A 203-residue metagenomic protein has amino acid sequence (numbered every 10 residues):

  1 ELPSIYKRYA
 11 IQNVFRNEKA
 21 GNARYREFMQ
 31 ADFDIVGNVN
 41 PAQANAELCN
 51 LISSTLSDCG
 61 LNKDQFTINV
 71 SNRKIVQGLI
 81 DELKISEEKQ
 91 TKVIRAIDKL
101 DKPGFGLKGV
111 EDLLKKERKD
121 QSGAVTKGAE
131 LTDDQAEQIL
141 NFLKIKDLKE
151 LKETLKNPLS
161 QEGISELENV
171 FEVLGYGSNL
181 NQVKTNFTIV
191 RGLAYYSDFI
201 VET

Functional and structural regions predicted by a protein language model:
E1-N62, E111-T203: Positively charged, Gly/Ser-enriched RNA/tRNA-binding surfaces
I5-N17, F66-V76, A96: Short, glycine/charge-rich beta-strand/loop segments that flank catalytic centers and engage negatively charged groups
L51, I75-L79, K92, G109: A general alpha-helix detector
F66-N69, Q90, K184-N186: Residue-level detector of family-conserved "landmark" positions at structurally sensitive sites
T67-E82, I189-D198: Beta-rich nucleic-acid/ligand-interaction surfaces
N69, L83-S86, P103, G128-T132 (+1 more regions): Intrinsic-disorder-associated interaction segments
L79-E82, T91-I94, D120-A124: Internal hydrophobic scaffold segments of catalytic domains
L83-L114: Acidic, His- and aromatic-enriched active-site or binding-groove loops in soluble protein domains that engage sugars
